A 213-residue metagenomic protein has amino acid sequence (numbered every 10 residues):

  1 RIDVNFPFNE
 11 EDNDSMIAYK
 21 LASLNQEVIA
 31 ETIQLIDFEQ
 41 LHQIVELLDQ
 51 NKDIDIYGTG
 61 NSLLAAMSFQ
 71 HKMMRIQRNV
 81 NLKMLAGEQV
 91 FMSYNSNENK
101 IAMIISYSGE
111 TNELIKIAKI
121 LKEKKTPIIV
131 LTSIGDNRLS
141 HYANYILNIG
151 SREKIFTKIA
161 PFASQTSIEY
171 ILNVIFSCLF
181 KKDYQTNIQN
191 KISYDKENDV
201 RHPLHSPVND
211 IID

Functional and structural regions predicted by a protein language model:
R1-Q40: HTH-adjacent hinge/linker in prokaryotic transcriptional regulators
L21, V28, T32, L47 (+3 more regions): Residues that form generic nucleotide/phosphate-binding pockets
N25, T32, I44-L47, F69 (+1 more regions): A ubiquitous structural signal for well-ordered alpha-helices
E39-N51: Glycine-rich phosphate/diphosphate-binding loops that line cofactor/substrate pockets in enzymes
D49-Y170, V174-D183: Glycine-rich phosphate-binding loops that contact phosphosugars or nucleotide phosphates
Q185-D213: A short, charged, Gly/Pro-tolerant segment at domain boundaries
